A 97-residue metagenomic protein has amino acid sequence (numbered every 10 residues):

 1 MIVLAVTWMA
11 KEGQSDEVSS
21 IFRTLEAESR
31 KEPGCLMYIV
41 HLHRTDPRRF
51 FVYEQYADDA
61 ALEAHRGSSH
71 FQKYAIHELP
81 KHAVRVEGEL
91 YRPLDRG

Functional and structural regions predicted by a protein language model:
I2-M9, I39-R66: Short, well-ordered beta-strand segments in beta-rich or mixed alpha/beta enzyme and ligand-binding folds
V3, R23, K31, A64-R66 (+3 more regions): A beta-strand edge to alpha-helix "cap/lid" segment located at domain peripheries
W8-M9, G13, I21, E32 (+3 more regions): Short alpha-helical scaffold segments that flank and stabilize functional sites
Q14-L36, H70, Y74-L79: Short amphipathic alpha-helical segments
R23, F51, A60, V84-V86: Exposed, low-complexity/repetitive linear segments and helix-based recognition motifs, biased toward charged/polar
I39-R48, I76-G97: Glycine-rich beta-strand-turn "strand-cap" elements at beta-sheet edges
